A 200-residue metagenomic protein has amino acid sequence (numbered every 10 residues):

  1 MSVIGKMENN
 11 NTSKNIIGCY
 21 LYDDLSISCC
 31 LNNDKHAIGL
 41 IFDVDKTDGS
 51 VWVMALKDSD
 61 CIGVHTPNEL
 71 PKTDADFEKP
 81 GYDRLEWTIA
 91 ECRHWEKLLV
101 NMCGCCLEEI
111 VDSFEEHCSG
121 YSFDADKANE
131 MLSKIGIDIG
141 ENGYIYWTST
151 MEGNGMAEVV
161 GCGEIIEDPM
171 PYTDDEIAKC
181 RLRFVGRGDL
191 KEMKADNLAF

Functional and structural regions predicted by a protein language model:
M1-E86, G104, P169, D175-F200: Short, compositionally biased
C92-F200: C-terminal, surface-exposed recognition/capping segments
